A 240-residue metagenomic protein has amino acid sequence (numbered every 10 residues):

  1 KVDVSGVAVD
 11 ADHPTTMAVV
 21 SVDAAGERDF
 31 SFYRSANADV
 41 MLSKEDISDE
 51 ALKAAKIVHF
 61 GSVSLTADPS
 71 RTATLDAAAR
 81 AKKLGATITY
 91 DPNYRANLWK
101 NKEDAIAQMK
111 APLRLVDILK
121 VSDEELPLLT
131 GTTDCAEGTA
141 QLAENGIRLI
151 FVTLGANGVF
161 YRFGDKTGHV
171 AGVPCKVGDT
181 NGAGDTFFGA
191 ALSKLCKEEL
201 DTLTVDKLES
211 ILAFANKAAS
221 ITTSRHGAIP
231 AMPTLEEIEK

Functional and structural regions predicted by a protein language model:
K1-S62, K240: Conserved N-terminal subdomain of the carbohydrate kinase-like
V4, I88, I150: Hydrophobic anchor at the start of a short beta-strand that flanks the dinucleotide cofactor-binding loop
T16, S62-T66, A219, R225-A228: Glycine-rich phosphate/pyrophosphate-binding beta-alpha loops
A36-E45, L98-D104, T132, L200-D201: Short gly/ser/thr-rich secondary-structure transition/capping motifs
K56, D117, R148: Receiver (REC) domain switch/active-site residues of two-component response regulators
V63-A140, N157-G158: Conserved beta-alpha-beta core of the PfkB/ribokinase-like small-molecule kinase fold
A79-R80, G131-K240: Conserved phosphate-binding/catalytic region of the ribokinase-like
